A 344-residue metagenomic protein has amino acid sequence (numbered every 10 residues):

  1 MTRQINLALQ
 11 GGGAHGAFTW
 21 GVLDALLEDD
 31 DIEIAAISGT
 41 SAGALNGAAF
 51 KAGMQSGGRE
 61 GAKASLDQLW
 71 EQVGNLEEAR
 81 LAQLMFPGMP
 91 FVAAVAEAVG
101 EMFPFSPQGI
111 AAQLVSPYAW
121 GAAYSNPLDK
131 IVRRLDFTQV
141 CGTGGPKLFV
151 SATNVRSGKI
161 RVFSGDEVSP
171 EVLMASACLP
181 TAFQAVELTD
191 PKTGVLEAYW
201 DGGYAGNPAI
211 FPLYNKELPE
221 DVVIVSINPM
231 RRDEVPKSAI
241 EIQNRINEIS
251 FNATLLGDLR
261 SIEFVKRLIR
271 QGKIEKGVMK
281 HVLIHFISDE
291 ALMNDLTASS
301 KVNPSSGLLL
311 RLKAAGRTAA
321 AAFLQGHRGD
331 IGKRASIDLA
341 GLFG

Functional and structural regions predicted by a protein language model:
M1-S38, A48-G344: Patatin-like phospholipase
G39, G43: Gly/Ala-rich beta-loop-alpha elbow adjacent to hydrolase catalytic centers
